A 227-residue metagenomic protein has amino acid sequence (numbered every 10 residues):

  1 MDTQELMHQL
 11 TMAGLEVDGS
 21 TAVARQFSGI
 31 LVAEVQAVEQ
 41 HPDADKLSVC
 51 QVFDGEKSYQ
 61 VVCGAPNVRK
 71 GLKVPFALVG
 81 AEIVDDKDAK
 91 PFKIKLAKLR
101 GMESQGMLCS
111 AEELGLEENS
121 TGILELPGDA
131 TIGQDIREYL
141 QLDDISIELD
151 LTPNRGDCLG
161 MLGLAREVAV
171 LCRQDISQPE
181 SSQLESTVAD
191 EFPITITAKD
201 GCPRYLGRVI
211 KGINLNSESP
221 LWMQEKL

Functional and structural regions predicted by a protein language model:
M1-V188: Phosphate-backbone binding interfaces of nucleic-acid-interacting proteins
C172, S177-L227: Glycine/proline-enriched, intrinsically flexible loops and inter-domain linkers
